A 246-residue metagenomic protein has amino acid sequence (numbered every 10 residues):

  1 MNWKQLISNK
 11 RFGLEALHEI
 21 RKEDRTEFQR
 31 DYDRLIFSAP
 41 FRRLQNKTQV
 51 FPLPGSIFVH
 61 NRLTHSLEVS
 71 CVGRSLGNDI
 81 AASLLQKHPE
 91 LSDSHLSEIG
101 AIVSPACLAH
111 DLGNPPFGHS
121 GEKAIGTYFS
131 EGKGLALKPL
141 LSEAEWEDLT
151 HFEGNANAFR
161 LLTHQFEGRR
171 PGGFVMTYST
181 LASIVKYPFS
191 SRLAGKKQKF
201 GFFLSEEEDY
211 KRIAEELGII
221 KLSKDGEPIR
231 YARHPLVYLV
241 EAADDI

Functional and structural regions predicted by a protein language model:
M1-D24, I36-K47, S56, L67 (+3 more regions): Sequence-structural signature of the catalytic-core scaffold of metal-dependent phosphohydrolases that act on
P52-F58: Short hinge/gating elements
